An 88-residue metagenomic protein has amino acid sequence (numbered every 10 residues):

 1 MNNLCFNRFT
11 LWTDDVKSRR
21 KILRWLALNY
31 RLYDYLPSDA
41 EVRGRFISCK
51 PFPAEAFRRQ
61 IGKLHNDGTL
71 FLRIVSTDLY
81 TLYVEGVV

Functional and structural regions predicted by a protein language model:
M1-A27: Short, extreme N-terminal segment that most often corresponds to the first beta-strand
L23-V88: Charged interaction segments
